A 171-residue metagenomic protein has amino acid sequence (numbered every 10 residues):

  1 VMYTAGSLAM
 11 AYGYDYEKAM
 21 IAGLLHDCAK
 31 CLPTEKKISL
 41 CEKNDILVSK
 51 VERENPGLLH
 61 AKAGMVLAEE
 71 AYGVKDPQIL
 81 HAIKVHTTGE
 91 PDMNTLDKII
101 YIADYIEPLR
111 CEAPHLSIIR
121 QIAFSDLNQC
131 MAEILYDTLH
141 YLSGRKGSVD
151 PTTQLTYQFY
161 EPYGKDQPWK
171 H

Functional and structural regions predicted by a protein language model:
G6, A11-E133: Divalent metal-dependent catalytic cores for phosphoryl transfer on phosphate-bearing substrates
H140-H171: Charged phosphate-binding loop/patch that engages nucleotide di/tri-phosphates or the phosphate backbone of nucleic
